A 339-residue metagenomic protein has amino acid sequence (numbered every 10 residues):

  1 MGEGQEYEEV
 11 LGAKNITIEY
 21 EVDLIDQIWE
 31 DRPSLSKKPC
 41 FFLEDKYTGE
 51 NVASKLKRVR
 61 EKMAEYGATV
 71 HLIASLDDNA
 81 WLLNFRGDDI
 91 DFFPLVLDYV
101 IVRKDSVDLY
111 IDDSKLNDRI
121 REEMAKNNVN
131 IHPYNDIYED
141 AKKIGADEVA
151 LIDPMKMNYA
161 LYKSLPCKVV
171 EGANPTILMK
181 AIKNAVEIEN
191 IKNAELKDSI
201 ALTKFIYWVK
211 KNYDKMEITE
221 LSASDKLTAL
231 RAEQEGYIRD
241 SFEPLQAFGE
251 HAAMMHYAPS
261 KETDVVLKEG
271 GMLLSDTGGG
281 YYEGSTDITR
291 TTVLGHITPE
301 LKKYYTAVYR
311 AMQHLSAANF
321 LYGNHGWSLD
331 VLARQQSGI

Functional and structural regions predicted by a protein language model:
M1-I339: Active-site neighborhoods and metal-handling regions in enzymes and metal-associated proteins
